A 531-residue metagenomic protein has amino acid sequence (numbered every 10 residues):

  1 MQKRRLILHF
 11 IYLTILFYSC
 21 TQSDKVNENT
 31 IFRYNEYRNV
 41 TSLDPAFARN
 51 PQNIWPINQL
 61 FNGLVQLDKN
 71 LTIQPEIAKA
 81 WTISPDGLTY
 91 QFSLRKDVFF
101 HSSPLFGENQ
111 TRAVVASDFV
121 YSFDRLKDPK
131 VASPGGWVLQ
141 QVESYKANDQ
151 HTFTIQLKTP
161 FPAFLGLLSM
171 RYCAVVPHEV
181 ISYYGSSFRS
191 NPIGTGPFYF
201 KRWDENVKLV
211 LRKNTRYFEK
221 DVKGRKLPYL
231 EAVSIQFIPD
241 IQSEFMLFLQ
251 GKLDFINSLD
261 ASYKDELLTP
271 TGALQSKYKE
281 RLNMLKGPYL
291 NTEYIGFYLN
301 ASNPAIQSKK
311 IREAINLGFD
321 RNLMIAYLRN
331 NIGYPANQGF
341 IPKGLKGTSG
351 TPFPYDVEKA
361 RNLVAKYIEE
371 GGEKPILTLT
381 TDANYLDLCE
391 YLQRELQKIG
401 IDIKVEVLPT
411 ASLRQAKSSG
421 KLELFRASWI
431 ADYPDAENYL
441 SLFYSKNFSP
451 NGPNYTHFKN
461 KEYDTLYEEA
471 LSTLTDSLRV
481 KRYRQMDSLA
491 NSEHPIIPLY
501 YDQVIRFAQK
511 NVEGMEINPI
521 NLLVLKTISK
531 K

Functional and structural regions predicted by a protein language model:
N35-P85, D124, V131, I193: N-terminal lobe/hinge region of extracytoplasmic solute-binding protein
V115-V120, T154, G196-P197, L227-A232 (+5 more regions): Alpha-helical secondary-structure segments
V131-H178, Y199-D204: Surface-exposed binding/hinge segments that line and control ligand-binding clefts or catalytic entry sites
S186-R189, Y217-P270, D402: Ligand-site clamp/hinge motif
F198, Y334-Y367, Y385-D387: Structural transition elements
E313, I325-L328, K404-L413, S418 (+1 more regions): Extracytoplasmic/peripheral linker and loop segments enriched in polar/acidic and small residues with frequent Thr/Pro
G333-Y334, A365-A431, V504: Ligand/substrate-recognition segments at binding pockets and active sites
R506-K531: Long beta-strand-rich cores associated with HINT superfamily self-processing modules
